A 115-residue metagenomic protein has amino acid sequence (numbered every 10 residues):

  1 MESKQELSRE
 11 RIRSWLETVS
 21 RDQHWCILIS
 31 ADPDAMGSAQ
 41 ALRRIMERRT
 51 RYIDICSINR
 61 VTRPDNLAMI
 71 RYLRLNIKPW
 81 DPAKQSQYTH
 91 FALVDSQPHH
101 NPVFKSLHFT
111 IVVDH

Functional and structural regions predicted by a protein language model:
M1-H115: Replace "Mg2+/Mn2+-dependent" with "divalent metal-dependent
